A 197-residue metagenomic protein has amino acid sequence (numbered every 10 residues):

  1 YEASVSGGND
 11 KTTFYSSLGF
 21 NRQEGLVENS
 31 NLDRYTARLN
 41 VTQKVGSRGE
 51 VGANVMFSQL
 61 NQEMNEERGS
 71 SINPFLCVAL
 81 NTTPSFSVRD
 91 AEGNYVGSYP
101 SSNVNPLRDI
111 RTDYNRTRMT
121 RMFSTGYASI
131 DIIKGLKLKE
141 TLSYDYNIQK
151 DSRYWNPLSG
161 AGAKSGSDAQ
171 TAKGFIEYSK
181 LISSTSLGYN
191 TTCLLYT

Functional and structural regions predicted by a protein language model:
Y1-E28, E66-G69, N94, D109-D113 (+1 more regions): Residues embedded in well-ordered regular secondary structure
N9-T13, G46-R48, D131-G135, L195: Strand-connecting loop/turn motifs
G25-S30, T36-R121, K139-T141, D145-L195: Surface-exposed loop/interface segments of Gram-negative outer-membrane beta-barrel transport/assembly proteins
S124-I130, Y144: Alpha-helical support elements that line or immediately flank enzyme active sites and cofactor-binding pockets
